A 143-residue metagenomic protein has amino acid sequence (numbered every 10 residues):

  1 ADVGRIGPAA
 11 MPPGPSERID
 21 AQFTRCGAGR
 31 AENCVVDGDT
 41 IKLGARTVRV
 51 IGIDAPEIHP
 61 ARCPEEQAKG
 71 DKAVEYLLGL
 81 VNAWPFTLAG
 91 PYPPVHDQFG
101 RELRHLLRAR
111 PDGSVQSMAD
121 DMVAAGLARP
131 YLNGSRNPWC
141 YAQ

Functional and structural regions predicted by a protein language model:
A1-Q143: Small beta-barrel nucleic-acid-binding modules, primarily SNase/OB-fold domains and secondarily Tudor-like barrels
